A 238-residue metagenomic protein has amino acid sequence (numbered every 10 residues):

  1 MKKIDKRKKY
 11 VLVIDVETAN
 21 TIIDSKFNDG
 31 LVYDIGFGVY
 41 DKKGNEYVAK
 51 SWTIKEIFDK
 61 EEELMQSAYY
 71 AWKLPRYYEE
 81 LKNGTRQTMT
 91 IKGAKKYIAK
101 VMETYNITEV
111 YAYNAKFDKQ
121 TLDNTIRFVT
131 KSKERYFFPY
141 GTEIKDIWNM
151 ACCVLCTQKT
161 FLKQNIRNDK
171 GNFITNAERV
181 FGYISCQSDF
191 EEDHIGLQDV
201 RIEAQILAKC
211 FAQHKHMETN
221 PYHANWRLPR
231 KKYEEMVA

Functional and structural regions predicted by a protein language model:
K2-K119: Conserved non-catalytic scaffold segment of RNase H-like nuclease domains
I22-D24, K60, T121, T125 (+2 more regions): Active-site-proximal flexible loops/turns
E62, V129-F138, T160-R167: Short helix-coil transition/hinge motifs at the ends and kinks of transmembrane helices, capturing the brief
L81-T85, S132-F138, Q187-E192: Short, polar/flexible loop-turn hinges at active-site or ligand-entry regions and domain interfaces
E109-K116, Q120-T121, K163-A238: Acidic, Mg2+-coordinating catalytic module of metal-dependent nucleases/exonucleases that use a two-metal-ion mechanism
K116-K145: Substrate-recognition/cap helix-loop segment adjacent to the acidic, metal-dependent catalytic center of Asp-based
I144-N168: Short alpha-helix plus adjacent loop in nuclease-associated cores
